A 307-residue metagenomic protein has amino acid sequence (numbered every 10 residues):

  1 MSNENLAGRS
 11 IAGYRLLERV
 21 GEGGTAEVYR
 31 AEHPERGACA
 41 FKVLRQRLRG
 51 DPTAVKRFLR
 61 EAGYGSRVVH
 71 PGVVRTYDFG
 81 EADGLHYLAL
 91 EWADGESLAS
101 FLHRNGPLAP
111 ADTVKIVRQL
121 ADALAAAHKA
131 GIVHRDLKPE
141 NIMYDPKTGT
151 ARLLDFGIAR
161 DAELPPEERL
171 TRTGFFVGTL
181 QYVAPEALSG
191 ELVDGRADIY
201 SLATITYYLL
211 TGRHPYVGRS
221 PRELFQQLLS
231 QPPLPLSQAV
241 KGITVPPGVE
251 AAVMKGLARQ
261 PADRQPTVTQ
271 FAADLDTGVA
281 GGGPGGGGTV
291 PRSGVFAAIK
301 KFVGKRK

Functional and structural regions predicted by a protein language model:
L17-G23, V28: Protein kinase glycine-rich loop
R45-R67: AlphaC helix of the eukaryotic protein kinase fold
P52, P146-L192: Activation segment of protein kinases
F79: Activation-segment/catalytic-loop signature of the eukaryotic protein kinase fold
D83-S97, F101: Conserved short submotifs of the Hanks-type protein kinase catalytic core that shape the nucleotide-binding pocket
I116-V117: Activation segment signature within eukaryotic-like protein kinase domains
D122-I132: Protein kinase catalytic-loop region centered on the HRD/HxD motif
Q181-G283: C-terminal lobe helix-coil module of Hanks-type protein kinase domains
